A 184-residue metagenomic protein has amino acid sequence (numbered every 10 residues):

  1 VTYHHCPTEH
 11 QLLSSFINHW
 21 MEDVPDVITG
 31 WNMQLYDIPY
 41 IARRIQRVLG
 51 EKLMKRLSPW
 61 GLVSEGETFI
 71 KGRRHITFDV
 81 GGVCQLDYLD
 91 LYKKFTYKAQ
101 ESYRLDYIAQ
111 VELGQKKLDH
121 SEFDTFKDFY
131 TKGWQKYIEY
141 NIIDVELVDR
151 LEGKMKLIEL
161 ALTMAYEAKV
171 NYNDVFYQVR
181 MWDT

Functional and structural regions predicted by a protein language model:
V1-F16: Mobile, glycine- and charge-enriched loop segments and immediately flanking short secondary-structure elements within
Y3, I38, R47, E51-V145: Active-site-proximal helix-loop-helix substrate-binding element of RNase H-like nuclease domains
F16-I41: Proline-aspartate-enriched helix->loop->beta-strand connector
E22-T29, Y97-E101, G114, L118-D119 (+3 more regions): Intrinsically disordered or highly flexible coil/loop and linker segments, enriched in small and charged/polar residues
P39-K52, A165-K169, V179-W182: Short secondary-structure boundary/capping segments
K127-T184: Common nucleic-acid-contacting/processivity interface regions adjacent to the catalytic cores of nucleic-acid enzymes
